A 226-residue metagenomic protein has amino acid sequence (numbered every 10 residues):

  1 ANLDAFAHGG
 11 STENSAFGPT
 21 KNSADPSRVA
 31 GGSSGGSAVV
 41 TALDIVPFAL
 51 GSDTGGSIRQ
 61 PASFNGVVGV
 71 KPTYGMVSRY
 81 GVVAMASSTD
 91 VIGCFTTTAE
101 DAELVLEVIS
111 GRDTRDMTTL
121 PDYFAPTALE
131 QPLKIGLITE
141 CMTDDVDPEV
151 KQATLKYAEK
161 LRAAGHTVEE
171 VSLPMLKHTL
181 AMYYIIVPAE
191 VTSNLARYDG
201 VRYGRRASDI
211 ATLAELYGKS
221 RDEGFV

Functional and structural regions predicted by a protein language model:
A1-E107: Short glycine/serine-rich loop segments
S11-G18, A181-N194: Charged, often glycine-rich, active-site loop that binds/positions anionic groups
V68-Y157, I210-K219: A short helix-breaking turn/cap at a secondary-structure junction
L129-G136, A189-V226: Short helix-loop capping/hinge segments that flank enzyme active sites or metal/cofactor-binding pockets
A164: Conserved dinucleotide-binding and phosphotransfer motif residues
T167-S172: General small-molecule cofactor/ligand-binding pocket signal
